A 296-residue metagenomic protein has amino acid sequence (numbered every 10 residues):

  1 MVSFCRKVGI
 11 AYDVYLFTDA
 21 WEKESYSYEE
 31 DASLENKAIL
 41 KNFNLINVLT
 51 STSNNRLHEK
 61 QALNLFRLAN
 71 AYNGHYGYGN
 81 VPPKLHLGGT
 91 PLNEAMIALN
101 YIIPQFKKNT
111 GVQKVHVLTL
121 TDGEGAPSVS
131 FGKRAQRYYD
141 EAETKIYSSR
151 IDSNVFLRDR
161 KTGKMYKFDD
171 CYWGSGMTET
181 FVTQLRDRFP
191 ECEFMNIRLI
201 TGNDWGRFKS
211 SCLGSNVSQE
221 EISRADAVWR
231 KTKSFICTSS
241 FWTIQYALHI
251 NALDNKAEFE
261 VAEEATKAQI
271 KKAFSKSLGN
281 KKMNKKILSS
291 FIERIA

Functional and structural regions predicted by a protein language model:
M1-A296: Acidic, glycine-rich A-domain
